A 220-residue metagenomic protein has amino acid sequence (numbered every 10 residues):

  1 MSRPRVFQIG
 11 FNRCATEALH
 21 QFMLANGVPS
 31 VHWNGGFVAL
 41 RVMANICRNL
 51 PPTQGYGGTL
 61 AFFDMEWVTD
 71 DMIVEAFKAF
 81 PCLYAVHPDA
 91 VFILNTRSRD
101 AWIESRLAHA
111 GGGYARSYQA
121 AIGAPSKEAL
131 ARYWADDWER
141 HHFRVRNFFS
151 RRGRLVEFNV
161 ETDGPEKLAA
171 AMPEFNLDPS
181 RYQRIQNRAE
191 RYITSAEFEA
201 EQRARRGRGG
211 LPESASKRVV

Functional and structural regions predicted by a protein language model:
M1-T59, M65, Y192-V220: PAPS-dependent sulfotransferase catalytic core
N12-C14, A25-N26, F37-V38, W67-T69 (+3 more regions): Short, solvent-exposed loop/turn segments at secondary-structure junctions
A18-L19, M72-V74, E104-S105: Short glycine-/acidic-enriched loop or helix-start segments at secondary-structure transitions that form or flank
L24, A79-D136, R154, E166-A170 (+1 more regions): PAPS-dependent sulfotransferase catalytic domain
G35-V42, I93-I103, F143-V220: The conserved 3'-phosphoadenosine-5'-phosphosulfate
G55-Y84, N95: Glycine-rich phosphate-binding loop used to anchor ATP phosphates in small-molecule kinases, encompassing both
D71-A76, Y133-H141, D163: Soluble or luminal CAZymes and related metallo-dependent hydrolases
F77-F80, H142, R146: Generic structural signal for well-ordered alpha-helices, preferentially at hydrophobic/aromatic core positions
